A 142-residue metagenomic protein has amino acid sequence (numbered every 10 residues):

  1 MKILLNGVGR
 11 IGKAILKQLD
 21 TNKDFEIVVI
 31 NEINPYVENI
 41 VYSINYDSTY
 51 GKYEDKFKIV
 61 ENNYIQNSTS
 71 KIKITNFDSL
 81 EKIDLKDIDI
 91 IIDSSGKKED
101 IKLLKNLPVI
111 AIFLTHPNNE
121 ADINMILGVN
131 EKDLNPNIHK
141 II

Functional and structural regions predicted by a protein language model:
M1-I142: N-terminal Rossmann-like NAD(P) cofactor-binding subdomain of oxidoreductases, focused on the glycine-rich
